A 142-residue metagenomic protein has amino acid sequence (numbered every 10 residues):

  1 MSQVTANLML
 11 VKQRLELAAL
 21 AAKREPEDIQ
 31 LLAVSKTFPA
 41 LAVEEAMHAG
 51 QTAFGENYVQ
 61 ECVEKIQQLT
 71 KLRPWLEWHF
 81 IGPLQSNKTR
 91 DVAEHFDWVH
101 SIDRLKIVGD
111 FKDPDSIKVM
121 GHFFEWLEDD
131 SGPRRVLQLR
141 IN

Functional and structural regions predicted by a protein language model:
M1-N142: Conserved alpha/beta-domain cores
